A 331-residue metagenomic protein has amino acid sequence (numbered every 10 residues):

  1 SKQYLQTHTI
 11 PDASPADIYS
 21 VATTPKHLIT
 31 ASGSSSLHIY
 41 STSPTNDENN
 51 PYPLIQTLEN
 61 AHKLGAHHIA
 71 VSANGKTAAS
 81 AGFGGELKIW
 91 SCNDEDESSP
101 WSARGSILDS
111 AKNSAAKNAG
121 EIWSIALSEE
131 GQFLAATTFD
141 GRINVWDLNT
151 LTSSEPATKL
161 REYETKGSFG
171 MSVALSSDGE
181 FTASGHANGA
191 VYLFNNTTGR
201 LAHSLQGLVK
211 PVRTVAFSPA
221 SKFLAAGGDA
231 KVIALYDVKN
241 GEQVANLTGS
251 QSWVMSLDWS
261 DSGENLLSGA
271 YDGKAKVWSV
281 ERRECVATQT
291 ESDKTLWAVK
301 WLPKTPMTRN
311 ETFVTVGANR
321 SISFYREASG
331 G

Functional and structural regions predicted by a protein language model:
S1-P15, P51-P53: A short helix->beta-strand "capping" segment at the edge of beta-propeller domains
I10-I18, L58-A66, G105-I122, Y163-G170 (+3 more regions): WD40/WD-repeat beta-propeller blade N-cap
T23-P25, A73-N74, E129-E130, S177-D178 (+3 more regions): Residue-level detector of Asp-centered blade-edge/turn motifs that repeat once per structural unit in beta-propeller
A31-S34, A81-G84, T137-D140, G185-N188 (+3 more regions): Conserved strand-to-loop turn within each blade of WD40 beta-propeller repeats
L37-T42, L87-S91, I143-D147, V191-N195 (+3 more regions): WD40-repeat beta-propellers
S43-T45, C92-E95, L148-L151, N196-G199 (+3 more regions): Short loop/turn segments that connect beta-strands within beta-propeller blades
